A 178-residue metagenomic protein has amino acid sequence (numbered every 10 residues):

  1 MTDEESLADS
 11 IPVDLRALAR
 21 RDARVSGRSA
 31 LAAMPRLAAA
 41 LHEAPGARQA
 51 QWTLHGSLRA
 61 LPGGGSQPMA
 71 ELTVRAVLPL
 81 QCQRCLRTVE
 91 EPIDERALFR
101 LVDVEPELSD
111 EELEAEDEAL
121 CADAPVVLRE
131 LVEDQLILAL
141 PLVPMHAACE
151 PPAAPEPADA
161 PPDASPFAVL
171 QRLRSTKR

Functional and structural regions predicted by a protein language model:
M1-R24, R28, A47-Q49, G64-Q67 (+1 more regions): Charge-rich, low-complexity linker and terminal segments
R21-L37, L41: Interaction interfaces in information-processing and related assembly proteins
R28-A30, H55-R59, D94: A structural detector for beta-sheet-dominated domains
A44-G63: A glycine-rich, hydrophobic loop/mini-helix early in the fold
R75-L78: Short metal-coordination and nucleic-acid-contact micro-motifs, chiefly zinc-binding Cys/His arrays
Q81-R84: The −1 position to Zn-ligating cysteines in a subset of zinc-ribbon hairpins
R87: Short Cys/His-based metal-binding microdomains
